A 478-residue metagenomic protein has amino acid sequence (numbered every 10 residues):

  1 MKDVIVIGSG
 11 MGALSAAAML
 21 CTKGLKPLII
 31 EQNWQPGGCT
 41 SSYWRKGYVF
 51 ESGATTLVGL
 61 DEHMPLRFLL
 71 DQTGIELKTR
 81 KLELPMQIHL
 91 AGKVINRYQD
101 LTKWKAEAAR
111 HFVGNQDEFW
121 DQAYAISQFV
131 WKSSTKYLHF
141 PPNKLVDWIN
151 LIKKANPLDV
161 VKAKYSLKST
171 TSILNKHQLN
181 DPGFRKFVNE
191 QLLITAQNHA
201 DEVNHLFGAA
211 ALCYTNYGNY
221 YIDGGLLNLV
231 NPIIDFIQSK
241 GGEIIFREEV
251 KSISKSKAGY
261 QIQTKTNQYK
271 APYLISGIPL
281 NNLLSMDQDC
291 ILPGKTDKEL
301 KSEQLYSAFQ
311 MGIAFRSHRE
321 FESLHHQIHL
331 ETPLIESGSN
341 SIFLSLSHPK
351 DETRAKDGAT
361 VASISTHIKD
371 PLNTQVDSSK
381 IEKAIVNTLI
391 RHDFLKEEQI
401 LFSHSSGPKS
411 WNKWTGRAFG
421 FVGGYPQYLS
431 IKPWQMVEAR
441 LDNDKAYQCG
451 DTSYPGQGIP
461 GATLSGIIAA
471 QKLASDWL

Functional and structural regions predicted by a protein language model:
K2-T135: N-terminal glycine-rich phosphate/pyrophosphate-binding loop and immediately adjacent elements
A54, D451-W477: A conserved FAD-binding loop/helix module that cradles the flavin
D61, V161-T170, Y214-D235, T374-S378: Short beta-strand to alpha-helix junction loop
A91-E202: Rossmann-like flavin
N180-T195, L395-G456: A glycine-rich dinucleotide-binding beta-alpha-beta segment and adjacent secondary-structure elements that constitute
A210-G259: Helical element adjacent to the flavin cofactor pocket in flavoenzyme catalytic cores
K251-D357: Mid-domain catalytic core of redox enzymes that form a hydrophobic substrate pocket/lid adjacent to a catalytic redox
R316-K413: C-terminal segments that line or cap access tunnels to active or ligand-binding sites in enzymes and enzyme-associated
